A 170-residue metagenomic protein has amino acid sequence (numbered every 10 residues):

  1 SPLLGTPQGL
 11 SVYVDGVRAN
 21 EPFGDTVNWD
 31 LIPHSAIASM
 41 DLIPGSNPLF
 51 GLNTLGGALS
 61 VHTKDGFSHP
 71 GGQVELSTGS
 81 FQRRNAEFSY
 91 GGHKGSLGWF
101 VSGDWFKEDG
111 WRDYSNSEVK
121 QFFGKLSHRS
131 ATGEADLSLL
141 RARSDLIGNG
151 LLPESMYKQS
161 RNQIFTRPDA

Functional and structural regions predicted by a protein language model:
S1-L3, D15-V17, G45-N47, K64-G66 (+3 more regions): Solvent-exposed coil/turn segments that connect beta secondary-structure elements in extracytoplasmic/periplasmic
S1-P44: Periplasmic plug
L3-L4, L52-L55, S115-E118: Short, glycine-/polar-rich solvent-exposed loops and beta-turns at beta-strand/coil boundaries
T6, G66-G71, G95-S96, A131-T132: Short loop/turn motifs that connect adjacent beta-strands in outer-membrane beta-barrel proteins
V27, S46-F50, E75-S77, W111-D113 (+1 more regions): Outer-membrane beta-barrel domain signature
L31-E75: A beta-strand signature from Gram-negative outer-membrane beta-barrel systems, especially the internal plug domain
T63-G71, W99-K107, P153-A170: Flexible, solvent-exposed coil segments and beta strand-coil junctions, predominantly the extracellular/periplasmic
T78-K107, R112-N149, T166-A170: Transmembrane beta-barrel wall of Gram-negative outer-membrane proteins
